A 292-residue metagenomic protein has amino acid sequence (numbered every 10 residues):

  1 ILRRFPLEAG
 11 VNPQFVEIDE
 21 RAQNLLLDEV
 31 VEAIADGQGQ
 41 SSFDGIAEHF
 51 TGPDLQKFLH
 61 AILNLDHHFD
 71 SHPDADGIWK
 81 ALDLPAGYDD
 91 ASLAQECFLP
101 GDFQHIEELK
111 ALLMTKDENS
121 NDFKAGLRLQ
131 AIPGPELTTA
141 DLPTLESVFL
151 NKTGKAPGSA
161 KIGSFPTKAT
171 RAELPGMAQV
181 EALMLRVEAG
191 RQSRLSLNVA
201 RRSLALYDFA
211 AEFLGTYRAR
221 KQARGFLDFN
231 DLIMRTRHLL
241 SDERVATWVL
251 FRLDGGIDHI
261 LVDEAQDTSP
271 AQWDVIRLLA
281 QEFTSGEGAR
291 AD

Functional and structural regions predicted by a protein language model:
I1, F15-L26, A182-D292: Conserved helicase NTPase motor core
I1-G45, L93, C97-G101, E108: Conserved P-loop NTPase-based nucleic-acid remodeling module centered on helicase motor cores
R4, A33-Q40, L65, T115 (+3 more regions): A structural signal for alpha-helix termini and helix-coil/disorder junctions
A33, T51-G52, A75: Generic N-terminal leader/targeting and pre-domain segments
G39-Q56, R290: Short, glycine/acidic-rich hinge or "gate" loops at secondary-structure transitions that mediate conformational
T51-L55, H60-L63, H67, S241 (+2 more regions): Residue-level signal for alpha-helix termini/capping positions
F58-N230: Conserved ATP-driven helicase/translocase motor core recognized via long, highly charged RecA-like/P-loop NTPase domain
